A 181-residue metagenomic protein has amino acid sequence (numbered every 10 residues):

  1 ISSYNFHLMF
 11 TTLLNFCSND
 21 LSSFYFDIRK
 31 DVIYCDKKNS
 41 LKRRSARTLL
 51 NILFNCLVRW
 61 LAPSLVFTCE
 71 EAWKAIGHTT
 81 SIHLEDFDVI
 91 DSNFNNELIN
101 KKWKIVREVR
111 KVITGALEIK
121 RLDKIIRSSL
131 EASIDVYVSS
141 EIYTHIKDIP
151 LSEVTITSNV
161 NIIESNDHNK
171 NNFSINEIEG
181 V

Functional and structural regions predicted by a protein language model:
I1, S45-T48, S165-H168: Compositionally biased, low-hydrophobicity segments enriched in charged and small polar residues
I1-L8: Short helix-adjacent coil turns
S3, I119-L122: Secondary-structure boundary motif
F26-A116, D123-V138: Acidic, turn-prone loop/beta-hairpin segments
S133-V181: A broadly conserved sequence feature marking short terminus-proximal activation segments in nucleic acid-centric
